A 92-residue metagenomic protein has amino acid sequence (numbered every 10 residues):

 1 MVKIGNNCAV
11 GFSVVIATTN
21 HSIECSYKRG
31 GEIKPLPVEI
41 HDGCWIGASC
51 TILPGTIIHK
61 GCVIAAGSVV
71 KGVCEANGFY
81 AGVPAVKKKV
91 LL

Functional and structural regions predicted by a protein language model:
M1-I57, V83-P84, K89-L92: Flexible, glycine/small-residue-enriched loop-and-beta-strand segment within the central core of proteins
A9, C62-V63: Short alpha-helix at the nucleotide-sugar/activated-sugar donor binding site of glycosyltransferases and closely
G43, G61, G78: Catalytic-loop signature of eukaryotic-like protein kinases
I52-L53, K71, F79: Short N-terminal micro-motifs specific to bacterial/archaeal maturation and metal-cluster initiation sites
I57-H59, C74: Extended beta-solenoid/beta-helix repeat architectures
V63-A65, V69, N77: A generic "structured core" feature
E75-A76, A81-P84: Acidic, glycine-centered active-site loop in nucleotide-sugar glycosyltransferases
